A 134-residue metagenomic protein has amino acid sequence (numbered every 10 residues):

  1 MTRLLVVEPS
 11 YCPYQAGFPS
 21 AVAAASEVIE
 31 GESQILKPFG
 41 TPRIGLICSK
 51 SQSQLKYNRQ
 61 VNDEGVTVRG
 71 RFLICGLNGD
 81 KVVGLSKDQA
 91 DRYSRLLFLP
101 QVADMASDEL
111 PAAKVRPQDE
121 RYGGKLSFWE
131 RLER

Functional and structural regions predicted by a protein language model:
M1-R134: Short beta-rich binding modules
